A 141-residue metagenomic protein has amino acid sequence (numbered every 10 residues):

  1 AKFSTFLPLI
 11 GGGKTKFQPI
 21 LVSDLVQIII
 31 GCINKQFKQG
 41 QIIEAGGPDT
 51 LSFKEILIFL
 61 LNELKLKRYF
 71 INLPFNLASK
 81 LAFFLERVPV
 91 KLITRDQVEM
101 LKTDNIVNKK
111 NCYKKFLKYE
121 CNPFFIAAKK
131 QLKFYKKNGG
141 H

Functional and structural regions predicted by a protein language model:
A1-I10: A short C-terminal helix-loop "cap" of Rossmann-like NAD(P)-dependent dehydrogenase/epimerase domains
F3-S4, K16, Q39-I42, R95: A structure-centric signal for secondary-structure junctions around beta-strands
I10-G11, G46: Short beta-strand->loop
G11-I33, Q41: Substrate-positioning beta->alpha
C32-I93, N108-H141: Mid/C-terminal beta-alpha module of Rossmann-like enzyme folds, strongest in SDR-family dehydrogenases/epimerases
Q97-E99: Crotonase-superfamily enoyl-CoA hydratase/isomerase domain that binds and transforms CoA-thioester intermediates
L101-I106: N-terminal, intrinsically disordered low-complexity tails/presequences enriched in Lys/Ser/Pro and small residues
